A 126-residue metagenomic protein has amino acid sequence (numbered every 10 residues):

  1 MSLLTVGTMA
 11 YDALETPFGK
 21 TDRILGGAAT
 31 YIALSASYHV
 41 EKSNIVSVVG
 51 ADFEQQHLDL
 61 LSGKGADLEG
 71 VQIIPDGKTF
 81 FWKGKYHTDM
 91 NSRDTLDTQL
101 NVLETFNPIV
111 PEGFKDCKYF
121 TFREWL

Functional and structural regions predicted by a protein language model:
M1-L4: Extreme N-terminal starter segment of soluble prokaryotic enzymes
G7-M9: Active-site metal-binding loops of divalent metal-dependent hydrolases
D12-R23, V40-T121: Conserved N-terminal subdomain of the carbohydrate kinase-like
G19-L34: Short catalytic helix/loop segments, enriched in acidic residues and glycine and frequently bearing histidine
S37: Gly/Ala-rich phosphate-binding loop of Rossmann-like dinucleotide-binding domains, activating on the conserved
W125-L126: Short acidic/polar capping segments at secondary-structure boundaries
